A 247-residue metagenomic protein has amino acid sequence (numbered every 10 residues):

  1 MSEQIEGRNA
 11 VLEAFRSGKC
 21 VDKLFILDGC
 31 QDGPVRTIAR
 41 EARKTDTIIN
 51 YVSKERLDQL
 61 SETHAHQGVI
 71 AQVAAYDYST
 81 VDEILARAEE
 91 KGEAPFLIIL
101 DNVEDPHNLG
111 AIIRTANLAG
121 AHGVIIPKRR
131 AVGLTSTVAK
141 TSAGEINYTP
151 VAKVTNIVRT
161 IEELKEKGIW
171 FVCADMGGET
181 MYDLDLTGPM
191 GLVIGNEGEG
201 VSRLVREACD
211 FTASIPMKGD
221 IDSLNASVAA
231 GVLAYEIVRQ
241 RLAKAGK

Functional and structural regions predicted by a protein language model:
M1-R87: N-terminal positively charged helical leader segments and presequences
L12, K140-E145, R203-K247: Structured adenosyl-cofactor binding patch, chiefly the S-adenosyl-L-methionine
E13-C20, R36, A86-E179: RNA substrate-binding interface of SAM-dependent RNA methyltransferases
S53, A74, D101, P127-K128 (+5 more regions): Short beta->alpha connector loops at strand-helix junctions that form conserved, small/polar/Pro-enriched
H107-A111, V201, A230: Short glycine/serine/threonine-rich phosphate/pyrophosphate-binding segments that cradle anionic phosphate groups
A131-T137, E199-A208: Short, glycine/polar-rich helix-capping loops at beta-to-alpha or helix-loop-helix junctions that flank or form
